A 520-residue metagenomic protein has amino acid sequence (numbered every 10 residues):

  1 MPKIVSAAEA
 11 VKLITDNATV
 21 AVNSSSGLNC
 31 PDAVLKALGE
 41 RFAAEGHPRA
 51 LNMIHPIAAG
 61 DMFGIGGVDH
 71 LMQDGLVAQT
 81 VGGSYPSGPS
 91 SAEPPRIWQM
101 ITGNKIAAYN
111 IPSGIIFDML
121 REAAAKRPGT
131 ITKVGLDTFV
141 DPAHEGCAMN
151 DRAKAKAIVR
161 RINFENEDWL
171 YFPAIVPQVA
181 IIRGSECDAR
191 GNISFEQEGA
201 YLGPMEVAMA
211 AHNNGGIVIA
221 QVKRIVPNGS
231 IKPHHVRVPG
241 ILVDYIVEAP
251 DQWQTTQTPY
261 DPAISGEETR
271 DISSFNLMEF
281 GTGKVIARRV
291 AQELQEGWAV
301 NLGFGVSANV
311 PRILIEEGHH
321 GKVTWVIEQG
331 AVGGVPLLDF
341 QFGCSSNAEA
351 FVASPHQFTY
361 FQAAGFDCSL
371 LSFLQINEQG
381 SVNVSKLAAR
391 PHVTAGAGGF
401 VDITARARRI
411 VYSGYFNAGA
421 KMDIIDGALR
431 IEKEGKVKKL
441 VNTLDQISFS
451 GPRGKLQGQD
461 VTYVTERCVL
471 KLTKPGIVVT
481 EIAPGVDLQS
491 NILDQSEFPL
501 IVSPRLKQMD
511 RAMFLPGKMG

Functional and structural regions predicted by a protein language model:
P2-K12, S26-A43, G60-D271, D339-M519: Conserved phosphate- and dinucleotide-binding cores of soluble alpha/beta proteins, encompassing both enzyme active
V11, R49, M278-E279, I286-Q295 (+2 more regions): Glycine-rich phosphate/ribose-binding loops and adjacent secondary-structure elements that form binding surfaces
T19-S24, N52-P56, T80-G83: Short glycine-rich or small-residue beta-strand-to-loop segments that form or flank ligand, phosphate, metal/Fe-S
V20-L38, I57, V300, F304-G305 (+2 more regions): Glycine-rich N-terminal segment of FAD-binding domains in flavoprotein oxidoreductases, spanning the beta-loop-helix
R41-F42, H47-P48, D74-V77, E317-V323: Conserved S-adenosyl-L-methionine
L51-M53, V218, V300, W325 (+1 more regions): Hydrophobic/aromatic residues located in beta-strands of well-ordered beta-sheets within soluble catalytic
E267-T282: Glycine-rich phosphate-binding "P-loop"
